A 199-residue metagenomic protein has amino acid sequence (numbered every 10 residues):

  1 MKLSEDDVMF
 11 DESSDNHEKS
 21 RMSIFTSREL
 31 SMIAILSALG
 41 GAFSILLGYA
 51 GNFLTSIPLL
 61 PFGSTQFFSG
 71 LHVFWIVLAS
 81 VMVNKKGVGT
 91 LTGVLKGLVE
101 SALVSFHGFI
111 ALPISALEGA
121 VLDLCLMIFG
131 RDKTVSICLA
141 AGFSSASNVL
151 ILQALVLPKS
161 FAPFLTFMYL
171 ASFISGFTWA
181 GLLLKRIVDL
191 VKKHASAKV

Functional and structural regions predicted by a protein language model:
K2-V8, D15-A79: Hydrophobic transmembrane alpha-helices
F10-E18, V81-T90, A111-M127: Hydrophobic alpha-helical transmembrane segments
D11, S56-P61, K133-V199: Membrane-embedded alpha-helical hairpins and interfacial helices in multi-pass inner-membrane proteins
H17, R21, F25, E29 (+11 more regions): Membrane-helix interfacial "entry" motifs
L30-I35, G70, F74, K86-V94 (+3 more regions): Hydrophobic alpha-helical transmembrane segments
S37-Y49, V73, V77, V81 (+6 more regions): Transmembrane alpha-helical segments of multi-pass membrane transport proteins and ion-pumping complexes
T65-W75, V94-L95, S115-L124: Hydrophobic alpha-helical segments embedded in the membrane of multi-pass proteins
G97-L124, Q153-L157: Interfacial aromatic-anchored transmembrane helix boundaries in multi-pass membrane proteins
